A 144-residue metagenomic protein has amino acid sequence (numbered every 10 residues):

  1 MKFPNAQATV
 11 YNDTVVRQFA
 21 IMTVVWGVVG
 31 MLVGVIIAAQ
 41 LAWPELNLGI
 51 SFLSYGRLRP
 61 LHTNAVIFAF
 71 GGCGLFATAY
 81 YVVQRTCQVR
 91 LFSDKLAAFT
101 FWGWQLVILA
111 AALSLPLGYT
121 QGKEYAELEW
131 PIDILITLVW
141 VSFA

Functional and structural regions predicted by a protein language model:
M1-N5, V141-A144: Juxtamembrane interface elements at the cytosolic ends of transmembrane helices in multi-pass membrane proteins
K2, T9-V10, R59, L91: Intrinsic disorder/low-complexity signature
P4-Q18: Cytosolic juxtamembrane amphipathic/interface segments immediately preceding and feeding into a transmembrane helix
A6-V10, L53, G122: A generic structural signal for ordered alpha-helices
R17-Y119, W130-A144: Hydrophobic cores of alpha-helical transmembrane segments in multi-pass integral membrane proteins
K123-E129: Membrane-helix interface and helix-disruption motif detector
